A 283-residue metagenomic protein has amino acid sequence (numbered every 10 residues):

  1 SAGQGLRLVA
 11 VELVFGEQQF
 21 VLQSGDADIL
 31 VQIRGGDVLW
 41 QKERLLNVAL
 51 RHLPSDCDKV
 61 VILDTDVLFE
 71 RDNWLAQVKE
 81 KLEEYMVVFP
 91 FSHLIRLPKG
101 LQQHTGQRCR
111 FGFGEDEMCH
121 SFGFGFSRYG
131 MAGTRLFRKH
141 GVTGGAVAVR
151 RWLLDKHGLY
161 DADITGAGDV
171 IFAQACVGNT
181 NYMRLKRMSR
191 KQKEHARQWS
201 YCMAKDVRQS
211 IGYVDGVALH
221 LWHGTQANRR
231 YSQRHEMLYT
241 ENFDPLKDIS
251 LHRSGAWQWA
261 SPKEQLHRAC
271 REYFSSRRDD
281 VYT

Functional and structural regions predicted by a protein language model:
S1, Q19-A27, S232-L238: Short, aromatic/basic amphipathic alpha-helical patches
S1-L8: Short, acidic, metal-binding catalytic loop of nucleotide-sugar glycosyltransferases
A10-V14, L63, H220: Short beta-strand/turn micro-motifs composed of small residues that flank or help shape donor/cofactor-binding pockets
V11, V88-H93, V214, L221: Short glycine/serine/threonine-enriched helix-capping/active-site loop that flanks the nucleotide-sugar donor pocket
E12-C57: Active-site-proximal specificity loops/subdomain of glycosyltransferases
D56-E70: Short beta-strand-to-loop acidic/aromatic patch adjacent to the donor-nucleotide binding site
E70-A167, A173-G178: Conserved catalytic core of nucleotide-sugar-dependent glycosyltransferases
D163-T283: C-terminal catalytic/acceptor-binding lobe
